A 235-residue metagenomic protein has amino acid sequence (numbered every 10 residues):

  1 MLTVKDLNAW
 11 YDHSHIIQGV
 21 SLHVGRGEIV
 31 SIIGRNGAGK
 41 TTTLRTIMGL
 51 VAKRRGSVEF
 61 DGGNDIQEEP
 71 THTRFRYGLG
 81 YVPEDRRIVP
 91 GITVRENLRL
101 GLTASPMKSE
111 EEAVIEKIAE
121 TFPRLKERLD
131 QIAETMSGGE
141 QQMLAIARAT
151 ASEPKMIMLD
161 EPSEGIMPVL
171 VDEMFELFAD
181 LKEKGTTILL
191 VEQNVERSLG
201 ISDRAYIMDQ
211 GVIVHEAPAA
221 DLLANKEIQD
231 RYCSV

Functional and structural regions predicted by a protein language model:
L2-V4, I17: Conserved structural motif at the start of ABC-family nucleotide-binding domains
D12, K53, V94-A113, T121-K126 (+2 more regions): ABC-type ATPase nucleotide-binding domains, specifically the catalytic core motifs of the NBD
I33-R35: The feature captures the beta-strand-to-loop junction immediately N-terminal to the Walker
M48: Helix-to-loop junction immediately C-terminal to a conserved catalytic motif
S57-F75, A219: ABC ATPase NBD Q-loop/coupling interface
I132-M136, E140: Conserved ABC ATPase signature
A149-T150: ABC ATPase C-loop
